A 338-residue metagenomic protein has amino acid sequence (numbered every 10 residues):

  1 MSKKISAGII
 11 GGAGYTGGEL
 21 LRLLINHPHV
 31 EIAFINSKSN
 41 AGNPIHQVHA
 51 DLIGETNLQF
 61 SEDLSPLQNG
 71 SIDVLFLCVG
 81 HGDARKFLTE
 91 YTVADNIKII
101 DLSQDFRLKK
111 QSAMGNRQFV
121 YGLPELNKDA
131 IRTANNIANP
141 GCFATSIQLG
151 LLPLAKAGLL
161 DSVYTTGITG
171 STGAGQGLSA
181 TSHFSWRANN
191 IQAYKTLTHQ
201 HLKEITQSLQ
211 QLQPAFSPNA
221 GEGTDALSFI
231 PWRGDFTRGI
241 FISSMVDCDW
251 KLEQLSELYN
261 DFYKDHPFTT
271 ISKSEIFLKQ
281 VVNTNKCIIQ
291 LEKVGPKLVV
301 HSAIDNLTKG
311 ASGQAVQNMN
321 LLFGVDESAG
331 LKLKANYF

Functional and structural regions predicted by a protein language model:
S2-T196, Q213, G223, Q290-V294 (+1 more regions): N-terminal Rossmann-like NAD(P) cofactor-binding subdomain of oxidoreductases, focused on the glycine-rich
G14, H81, R117, A144-T145 (+6 more regions): Electropositive phosphate-/nucleotide-binding environments in soluble metabolic enzymes
L21, Q148-A155, L202-T206, N260 (+1 more regions): Predominant activation on well-ordered alpha-helical scaffold segments within soluble catalytic domains
I32, D161-T165, T224-S228, F268-S272 (+1 more regions): A short coil-to-beta-strand element that immediately follows conserved catalytic motifs
A134, I191, G239-S243, V299: Short, solvent-exposed beta-strand edge segments and adjacent coil->beta transition regions
A193-L197, W232, F277-V281: Short Gly/Pro-enriched turn/cap motifs at secondary-structure boundaries
H199-I271: C-terminal substrate-binding/catalytic lobe of Rossmann-fold NAD(P)-dependent dehydrogenases
I242-F338: C-terminal active-site/capping subdomain that shapes the small-molecule cofactor and substrate pocket of enzyme
